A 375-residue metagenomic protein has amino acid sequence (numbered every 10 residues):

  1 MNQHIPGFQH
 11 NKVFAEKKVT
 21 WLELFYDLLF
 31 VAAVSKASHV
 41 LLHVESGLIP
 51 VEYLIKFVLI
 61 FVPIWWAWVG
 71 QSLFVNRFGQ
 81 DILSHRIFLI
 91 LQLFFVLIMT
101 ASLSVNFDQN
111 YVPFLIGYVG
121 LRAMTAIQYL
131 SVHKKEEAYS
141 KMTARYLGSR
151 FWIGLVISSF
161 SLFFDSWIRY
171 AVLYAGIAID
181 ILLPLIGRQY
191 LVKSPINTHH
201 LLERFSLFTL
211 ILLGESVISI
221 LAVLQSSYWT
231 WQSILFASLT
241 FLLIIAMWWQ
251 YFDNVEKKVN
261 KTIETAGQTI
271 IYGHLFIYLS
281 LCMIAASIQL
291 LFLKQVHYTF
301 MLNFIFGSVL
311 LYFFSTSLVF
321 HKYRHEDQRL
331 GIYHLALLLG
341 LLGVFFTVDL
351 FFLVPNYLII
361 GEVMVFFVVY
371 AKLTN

Functional and structural regions predicted by a protein language model:
N2-T20, S35, F57-F78, I82-I87 (+6 more regions): Predominantly late transmembrane helices and immediately cytosolic-facing juxtamembrane segments
F25-S46: Transmembrane helix-boundary motif of multi-pass solute transporters/channels
D27, F88-L91: Residue-level signature of the transmembrane alpha-helical cores of Major Facilitator Superfamily-type secondary
H43-I55: Extracellular/periplasmic helix-loop-helix junction of adjacent transmembrane segments in MFS-like secondary
W167-Y170, L350-G361: Loop-to-transmembrane alpha-helix initiation sites
